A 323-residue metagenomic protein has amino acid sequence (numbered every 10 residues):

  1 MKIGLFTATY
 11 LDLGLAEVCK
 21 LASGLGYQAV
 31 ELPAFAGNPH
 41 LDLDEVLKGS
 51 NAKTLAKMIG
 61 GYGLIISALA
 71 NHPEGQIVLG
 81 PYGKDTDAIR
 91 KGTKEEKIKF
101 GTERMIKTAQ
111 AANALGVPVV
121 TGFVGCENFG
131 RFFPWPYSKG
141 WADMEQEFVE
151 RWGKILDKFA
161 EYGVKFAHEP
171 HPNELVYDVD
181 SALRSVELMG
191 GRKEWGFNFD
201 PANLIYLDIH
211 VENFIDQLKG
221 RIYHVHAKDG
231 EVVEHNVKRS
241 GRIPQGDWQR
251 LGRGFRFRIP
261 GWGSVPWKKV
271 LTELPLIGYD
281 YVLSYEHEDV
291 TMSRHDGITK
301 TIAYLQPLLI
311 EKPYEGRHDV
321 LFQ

Functional and structural regions predicted by a protein language model:
K2, C19, A29, L69 (+3 more regions): Acidic/histidine-rich catalytic cores of soluble enzymes
F6-Y10, P33-F35, N71-E74, G125-E127 (+4 more regions): Active-site beta-loop-alpha junctions enriched in small/polar residues
L11-A22, K99-A111, L207-D216, W267-V270: Short, acidic/polar
E17, G61, Q76-F197, H295 (+1 more regions): Active-site acidic/histidine proton-transfer and metal-coordination neighborhood in alpha/beta enzyme cores
C19-G24, V46-A68, Q110-G116, G153-E161 (+3 more regions): Acidic (Asp/Glu)-rich catalytic clusters
A29, V119, H224, Y281-V282: Residues at the N-termini of beta-strands
P33-A56, G60, E127-G130: Glycine-rich, proline-tolerant flexible connector loops at the mouths of alpha/beta enzymes
R294-Y314, L321: C-terminal helical cap(s) of enzyme catalytic domains, especially alpha/beta-barrels
